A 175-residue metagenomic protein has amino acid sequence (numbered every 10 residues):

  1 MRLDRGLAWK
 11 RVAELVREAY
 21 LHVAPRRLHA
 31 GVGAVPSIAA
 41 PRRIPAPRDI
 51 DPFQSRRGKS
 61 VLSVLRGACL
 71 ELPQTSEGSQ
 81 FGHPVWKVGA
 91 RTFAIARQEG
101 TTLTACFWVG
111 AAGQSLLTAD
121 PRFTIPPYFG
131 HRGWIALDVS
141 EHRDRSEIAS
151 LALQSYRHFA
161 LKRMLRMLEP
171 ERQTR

Functional and structural regions predicted by a protein language model:
M1-R175: Charge-dense, helix-prone N-terminal extensions
